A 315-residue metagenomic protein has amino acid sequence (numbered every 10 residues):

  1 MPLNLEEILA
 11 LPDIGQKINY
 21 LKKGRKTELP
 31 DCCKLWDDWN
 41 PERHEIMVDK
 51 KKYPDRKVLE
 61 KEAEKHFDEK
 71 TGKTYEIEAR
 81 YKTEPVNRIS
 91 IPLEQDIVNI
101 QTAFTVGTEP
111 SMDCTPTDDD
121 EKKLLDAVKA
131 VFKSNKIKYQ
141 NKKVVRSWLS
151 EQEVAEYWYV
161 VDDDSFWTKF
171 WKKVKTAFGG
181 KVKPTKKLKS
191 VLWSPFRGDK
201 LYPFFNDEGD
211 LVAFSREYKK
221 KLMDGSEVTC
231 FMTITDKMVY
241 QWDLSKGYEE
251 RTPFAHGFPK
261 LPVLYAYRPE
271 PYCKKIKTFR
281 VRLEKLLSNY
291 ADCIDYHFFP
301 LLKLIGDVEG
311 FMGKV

Functional and structural regions predicted by a protein language model:
M1-V191: Extended, helix-rich architectural segments
I14, K23, T71, V106 (+8 more regions): Feature targets compositionally biased, intrinsically disordered low-complexity regions with long contiguous runs
C32-C33, C114, C230, C273 (+1 more regions): Generic recognition of cysteine residues
N87, T233-D236, P271, L304: Alpha-helix initiation/capping motif
K142-P269: Extended, regular secondary-structure scaffolds
Y248-V315: Extended, charged amphipathic alpha-helical segments
